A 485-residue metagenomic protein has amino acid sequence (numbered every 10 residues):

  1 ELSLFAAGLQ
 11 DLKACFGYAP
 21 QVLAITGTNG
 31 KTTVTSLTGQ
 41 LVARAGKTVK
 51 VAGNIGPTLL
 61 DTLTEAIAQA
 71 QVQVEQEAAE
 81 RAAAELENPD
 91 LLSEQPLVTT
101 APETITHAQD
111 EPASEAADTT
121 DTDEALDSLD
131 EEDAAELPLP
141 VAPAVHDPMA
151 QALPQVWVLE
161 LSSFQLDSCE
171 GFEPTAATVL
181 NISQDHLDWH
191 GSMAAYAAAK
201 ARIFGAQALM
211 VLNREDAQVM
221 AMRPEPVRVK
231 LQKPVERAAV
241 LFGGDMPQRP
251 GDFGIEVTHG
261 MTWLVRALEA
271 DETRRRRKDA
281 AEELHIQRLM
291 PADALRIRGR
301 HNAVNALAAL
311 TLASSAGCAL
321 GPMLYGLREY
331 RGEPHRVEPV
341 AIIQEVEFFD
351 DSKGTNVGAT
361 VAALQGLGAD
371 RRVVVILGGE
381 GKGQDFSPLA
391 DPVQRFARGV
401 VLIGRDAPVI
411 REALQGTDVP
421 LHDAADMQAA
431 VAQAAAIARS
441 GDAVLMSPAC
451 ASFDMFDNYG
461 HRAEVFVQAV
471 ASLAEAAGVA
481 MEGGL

Functional and structural regions predicted by a protein language model:
E1-L2, A176-I182, K230-F242, R372-V375 (+2 more regions): Short hydrophobic/aromatic-enriched beta-strand-loop microsegments
E1-L2, I25, K50-G53, W157-L159 (+4 more regions): General beta-strand structural signal in soluble alpha/beta enzymes
L2-A7, N54-P57, A78, I182-D185 (+4 more regions): Short, acidic/turn-prone active-site loops that include or flank metal/cofactor- and phosphate-binding residues
G8-P57: Walker A (P-loop) phosphate-binding motif
L12, Y18-P20, A45, D61-V156 (+5 more regions): Acidic, Mg2+-coordinating active-site environments of NTP-dependent enzymes
A24-T26, E160, N181, N213 (+2 more regions): Short beta-strand segments
S36, A43, L312-G321, Y325-H335 (+1 more regions): ATP-dependent carboxylate-amine ligase
L166: Carbohydrate-associated surface elements
